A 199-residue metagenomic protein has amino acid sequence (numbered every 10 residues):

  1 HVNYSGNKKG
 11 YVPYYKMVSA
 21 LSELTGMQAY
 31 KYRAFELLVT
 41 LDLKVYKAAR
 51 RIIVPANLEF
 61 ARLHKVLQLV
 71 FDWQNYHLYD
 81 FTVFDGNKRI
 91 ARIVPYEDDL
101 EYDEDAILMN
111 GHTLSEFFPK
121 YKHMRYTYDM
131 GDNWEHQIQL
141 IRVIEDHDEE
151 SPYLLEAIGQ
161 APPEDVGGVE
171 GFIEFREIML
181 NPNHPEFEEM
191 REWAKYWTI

Functional and structural regions predicted by a protein language model:
H1-I199: Short linear regulatory motifs enriched in tryptophan with gly/pro/ser
